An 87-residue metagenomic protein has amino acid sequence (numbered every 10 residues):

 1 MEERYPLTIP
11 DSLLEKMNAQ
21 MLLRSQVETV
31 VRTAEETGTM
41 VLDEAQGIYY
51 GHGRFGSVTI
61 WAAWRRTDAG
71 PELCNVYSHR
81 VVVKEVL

Functional and structural regions predicted by a protein language model:
M1-L87: Ribonuclease/tRNase effector modules and their secretory precursors
